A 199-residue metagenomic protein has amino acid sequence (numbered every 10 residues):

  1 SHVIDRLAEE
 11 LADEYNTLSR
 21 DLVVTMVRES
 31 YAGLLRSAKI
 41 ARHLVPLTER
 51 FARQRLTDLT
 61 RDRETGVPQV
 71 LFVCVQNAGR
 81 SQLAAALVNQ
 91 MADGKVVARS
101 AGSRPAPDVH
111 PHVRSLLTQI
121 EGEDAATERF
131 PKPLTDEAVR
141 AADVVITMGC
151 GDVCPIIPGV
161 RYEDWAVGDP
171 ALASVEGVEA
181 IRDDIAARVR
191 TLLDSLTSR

Functional and structural regions predicted by a protein language model:
H2-D13, T25-E29, A41-R199: Short polar/charged helix/loop
R20-D21: N-terminal helical oligomerization/adaptor modules that nucleate signalosome assembly
A32-K39: A short glycine/serine-rich beta->alpha loop
